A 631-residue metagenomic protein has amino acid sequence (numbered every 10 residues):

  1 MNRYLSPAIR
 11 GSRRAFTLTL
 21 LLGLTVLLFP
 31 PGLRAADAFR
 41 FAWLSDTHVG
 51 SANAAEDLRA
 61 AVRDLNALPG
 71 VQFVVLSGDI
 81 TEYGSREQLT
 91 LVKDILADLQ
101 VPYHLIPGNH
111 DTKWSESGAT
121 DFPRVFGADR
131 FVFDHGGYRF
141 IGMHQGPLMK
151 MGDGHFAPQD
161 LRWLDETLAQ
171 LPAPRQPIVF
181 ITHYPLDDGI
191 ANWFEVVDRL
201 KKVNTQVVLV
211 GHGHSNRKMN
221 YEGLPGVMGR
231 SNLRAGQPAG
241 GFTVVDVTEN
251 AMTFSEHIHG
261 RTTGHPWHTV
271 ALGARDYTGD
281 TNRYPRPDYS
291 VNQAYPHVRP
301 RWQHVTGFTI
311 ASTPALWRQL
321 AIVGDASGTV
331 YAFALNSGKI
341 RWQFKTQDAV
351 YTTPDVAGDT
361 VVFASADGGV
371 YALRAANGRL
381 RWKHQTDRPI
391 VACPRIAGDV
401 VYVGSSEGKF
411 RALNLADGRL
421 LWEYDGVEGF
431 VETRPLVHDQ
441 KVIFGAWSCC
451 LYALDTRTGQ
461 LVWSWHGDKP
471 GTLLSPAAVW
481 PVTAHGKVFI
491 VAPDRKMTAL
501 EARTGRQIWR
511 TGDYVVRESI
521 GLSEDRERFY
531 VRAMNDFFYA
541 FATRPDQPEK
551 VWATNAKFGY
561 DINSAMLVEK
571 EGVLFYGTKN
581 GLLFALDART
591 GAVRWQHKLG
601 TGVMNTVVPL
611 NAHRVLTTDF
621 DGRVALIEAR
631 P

Functional and structural regions predicted by a protein language model:
A15-F29: Bacterial N-terminal signal peptides
L27-L28, G32-L91: N-terminal active-site segment of His-dependent metallophosphoesterases
R86-R175, E195-V207, R217-G229, A235-T248: Extended active-site neighborhood of metal-dependent phosphoesterases/phosphodiesterases
L224-P287: Binuclear metal-dependent phosphoesterase catalytic core
A294-A315, I340-A357, L380-A397, S406 (+7 more regions): Extracytoplasmic beta-rich repeat domains
A334-G338, R374-G378, N414-G418, D455-G459 (+4 more regions): Short loop/turn segments that connect beta-strands within beta-propeller blades
